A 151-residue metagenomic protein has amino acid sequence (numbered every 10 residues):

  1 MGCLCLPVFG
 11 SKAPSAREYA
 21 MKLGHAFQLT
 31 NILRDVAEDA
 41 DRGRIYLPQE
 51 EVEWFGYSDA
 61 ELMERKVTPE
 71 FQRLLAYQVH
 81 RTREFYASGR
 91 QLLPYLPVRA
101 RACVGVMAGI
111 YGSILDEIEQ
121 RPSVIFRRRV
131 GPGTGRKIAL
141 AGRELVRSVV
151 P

Functional and structural regions predicted by a protein language model:
G2-Q28, L33, A37-P151: Catalytic cores of Mg2+-dependent Asp-rich isoprenoid enzymes
